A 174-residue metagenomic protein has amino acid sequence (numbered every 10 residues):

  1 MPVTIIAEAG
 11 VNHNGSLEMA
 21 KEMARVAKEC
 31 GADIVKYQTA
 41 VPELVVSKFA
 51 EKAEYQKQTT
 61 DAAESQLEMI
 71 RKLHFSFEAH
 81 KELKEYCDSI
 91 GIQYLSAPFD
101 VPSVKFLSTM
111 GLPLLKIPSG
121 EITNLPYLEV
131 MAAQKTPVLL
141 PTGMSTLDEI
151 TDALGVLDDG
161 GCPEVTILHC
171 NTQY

Functional and structural regions predicted by a protein language model:
M1-N14, E54, Q58-L67, K81-E82: N-terminal small/glycine-rich loop or linker at the start of catalytic domains across soluble metabolic enzymes
I5-A9, V35-Y37, Y94-A97, P113-I117 (+2 more regions): Hydrophobic faces of well-ordered beta-strands that scaffold small-molecule active sites in alpha/beta enzyme cores
G10-N12, A40-P42, F99-V101, G120 (+2 more regions): Active-site beta-loop-alpha junctions enriched in small/polar residues
S16-L17, S47-K48, S76-H80, K105 (+3 more regions): Active-site-adjacent beta->alpha loops and helix N-cap segments on the catalytic face of soluble alpha/beta enzymes
E22-A40, M110-G111: Catalytic domains of carbohydrate-active enzymes, especially glycoside hydrolases
D33-H74: Glycine-rich, proline-tolerant flexible connector loops at the mouths of alpha/beta enzymes
T60-L125: Active-site beta->alpha loop and helix N-cap motifs at the rims of alpha/beta catalytic domains
L147-Y174: Catalytic alpha/beta core domains of metabolic enzymes, predominantly
